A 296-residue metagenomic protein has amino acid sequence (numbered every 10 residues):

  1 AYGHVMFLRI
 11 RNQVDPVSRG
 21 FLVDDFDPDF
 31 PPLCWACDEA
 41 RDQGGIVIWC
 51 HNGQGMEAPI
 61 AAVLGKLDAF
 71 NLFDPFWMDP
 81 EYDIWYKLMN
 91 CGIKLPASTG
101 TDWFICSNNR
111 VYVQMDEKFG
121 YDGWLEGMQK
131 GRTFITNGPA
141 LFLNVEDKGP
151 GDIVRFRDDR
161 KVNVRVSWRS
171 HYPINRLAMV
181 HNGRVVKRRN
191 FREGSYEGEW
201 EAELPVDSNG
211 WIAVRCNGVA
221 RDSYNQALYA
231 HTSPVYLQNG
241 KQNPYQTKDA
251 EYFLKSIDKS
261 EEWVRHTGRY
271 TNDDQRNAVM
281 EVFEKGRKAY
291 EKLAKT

Functional and structural regions predicted by a protein language model:
A1-I93: Catalytic cores of extracellular degradative/oxidative enzymes
D15, C91-A97, T101-T296: C-terminal functional module detector
